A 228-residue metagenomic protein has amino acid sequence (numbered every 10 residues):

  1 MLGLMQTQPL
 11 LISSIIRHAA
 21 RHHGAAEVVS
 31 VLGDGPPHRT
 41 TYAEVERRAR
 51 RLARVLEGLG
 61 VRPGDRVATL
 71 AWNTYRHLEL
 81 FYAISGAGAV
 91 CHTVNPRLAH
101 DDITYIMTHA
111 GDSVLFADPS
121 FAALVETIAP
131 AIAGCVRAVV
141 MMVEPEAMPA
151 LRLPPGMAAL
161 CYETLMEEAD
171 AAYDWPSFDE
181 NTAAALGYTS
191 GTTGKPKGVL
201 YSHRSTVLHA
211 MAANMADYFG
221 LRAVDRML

Functional and structural regions predicted by a protein language model:
T7-V29, R47: A short N-terminal helical cap/helix-turn-helix that marks the beginning of AMP-binding/adenylate-forming
S14-R17, G58-L59, G86-E167, F178: Structural core segment of the AMP-binding/adenylate-forming
V28-T74, L78-Y82, A99-T104, C161-E163: Conserved AMP-binding/adenylate-forming core of the ANL superfamily
E44, W72-N73, L98, P119-F121 (+2 more regions): Short beta->alpha linker loops
L56-V61, D170-T182, L186-L228: Conserved adenylate-forming
A71-T74, N95, L221, M227: Conserved AMP-binding
H77-S85, C91, M107, T206 (+1 more regions): Short hydrophobic alpha-helical segments of the AMP-binding
